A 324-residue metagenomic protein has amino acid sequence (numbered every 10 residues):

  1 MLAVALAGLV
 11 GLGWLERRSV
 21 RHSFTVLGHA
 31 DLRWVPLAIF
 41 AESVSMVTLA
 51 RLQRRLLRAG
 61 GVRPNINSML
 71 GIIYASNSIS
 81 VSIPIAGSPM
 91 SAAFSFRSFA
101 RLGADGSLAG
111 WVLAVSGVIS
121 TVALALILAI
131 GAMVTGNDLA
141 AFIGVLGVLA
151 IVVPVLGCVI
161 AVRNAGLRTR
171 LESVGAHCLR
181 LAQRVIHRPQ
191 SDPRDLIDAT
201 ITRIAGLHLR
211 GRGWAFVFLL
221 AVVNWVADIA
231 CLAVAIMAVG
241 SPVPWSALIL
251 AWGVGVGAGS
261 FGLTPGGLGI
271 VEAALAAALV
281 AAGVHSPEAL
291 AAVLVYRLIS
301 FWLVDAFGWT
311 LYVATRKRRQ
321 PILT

Functional and structural regions predicted by a protein language model:
M1-Y74, V134, D138-S260, A291 (+1 more regions): Predominantly cytoplasmic-facing regulatory/coupling regions of multi-pass membrane proteins
D31, A104, G240-V243, A282-S286: Short extramembrane helix-to-coil loop segments that connect adjacent transmembrane helices in Major
V47-Q53, I85-S95, L124-A125, C231 (+2 more regions): Transmembrane helix boundary and interhelical junction motifs in multipass membrane proteins
R55-A59, V81, I85, F96-G103 (+1 more regions): Helix-loop junctions at the membrane interface of multi-pass solute transporters
N67-G71, A86, A100-V118, V284-V295: Membrane-interface alpha-helices at helix entry/exit sites of multi-pass transporters
N77-P89, G117-A129: Mid-bilayer segments of alpha-helical transmembrane spans in multi-pass integral membrane proteins that mediate
F99, G103, L108, I201-L209: Cytosolic juxtamembrane amphipathic/interface segments immediately preceding and feeding into a transmembrane helix
Q190-D192, G262-G266, V271-Y296: Hydrophobic alpha-helical transmembrane segments in multi-pass integral membrane proteins
